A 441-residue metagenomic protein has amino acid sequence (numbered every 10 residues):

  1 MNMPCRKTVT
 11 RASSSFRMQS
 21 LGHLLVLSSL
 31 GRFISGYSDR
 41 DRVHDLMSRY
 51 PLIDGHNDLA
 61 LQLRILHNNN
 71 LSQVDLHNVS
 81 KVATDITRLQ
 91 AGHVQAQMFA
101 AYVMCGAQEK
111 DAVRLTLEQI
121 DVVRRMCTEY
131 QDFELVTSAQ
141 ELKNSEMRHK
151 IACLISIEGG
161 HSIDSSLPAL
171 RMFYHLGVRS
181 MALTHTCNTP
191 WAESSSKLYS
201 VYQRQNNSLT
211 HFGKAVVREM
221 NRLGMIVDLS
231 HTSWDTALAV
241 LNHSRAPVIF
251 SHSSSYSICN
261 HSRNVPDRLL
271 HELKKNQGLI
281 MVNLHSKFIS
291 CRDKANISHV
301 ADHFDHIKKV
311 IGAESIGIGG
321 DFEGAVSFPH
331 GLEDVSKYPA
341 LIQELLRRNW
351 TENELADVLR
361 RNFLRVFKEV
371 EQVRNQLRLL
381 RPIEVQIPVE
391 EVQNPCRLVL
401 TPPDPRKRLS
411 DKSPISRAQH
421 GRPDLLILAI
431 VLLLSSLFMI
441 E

Functional and structural regions predicted by a protein language model:
M1-S15: N-terminal secretory signal peptides that target proteins for export/translocation
P4, R17-R204, S244, N260-R417 (+1 more regions): N-terminal hydrophobic targeting/anchoring segments and the immediately downstream early-domain regions of hydrolases
N57-L59, H231-W234, S255, G324: Short, glycine/acidic-enriched loop or turn micro-motifs at the edges of active sites
Q205-M220, V240-F250: Alpha-helix-loop-beta-strand connector modules within alpha/beta enzyme cores
A215-V240, D267-K275: Substrate-binding cleft of carbohydrate-active enzyme catalytic domains
T232, R245, S253-S255, N283-S286: Histidine- and/or cysteine-centered catalytic micro-motif in compact active-site loops
S416-I427: Juxtamembrane/start-of-transmembrane alpha-helix segments at the extracytoplasmic/lumenal side of membrane anchors
